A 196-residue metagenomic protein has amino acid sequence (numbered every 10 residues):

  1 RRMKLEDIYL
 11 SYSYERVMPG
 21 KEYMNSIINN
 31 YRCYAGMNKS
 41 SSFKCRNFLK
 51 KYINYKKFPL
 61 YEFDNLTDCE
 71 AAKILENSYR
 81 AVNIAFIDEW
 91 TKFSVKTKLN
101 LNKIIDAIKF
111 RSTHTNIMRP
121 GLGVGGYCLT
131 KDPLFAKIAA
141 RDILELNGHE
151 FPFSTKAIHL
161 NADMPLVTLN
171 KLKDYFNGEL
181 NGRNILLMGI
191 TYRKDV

Functional and structural regions predicted by a protein language model:
R1-V196: Structural/interface elements that position substrates and couple domains in central-metabolism enzymes
